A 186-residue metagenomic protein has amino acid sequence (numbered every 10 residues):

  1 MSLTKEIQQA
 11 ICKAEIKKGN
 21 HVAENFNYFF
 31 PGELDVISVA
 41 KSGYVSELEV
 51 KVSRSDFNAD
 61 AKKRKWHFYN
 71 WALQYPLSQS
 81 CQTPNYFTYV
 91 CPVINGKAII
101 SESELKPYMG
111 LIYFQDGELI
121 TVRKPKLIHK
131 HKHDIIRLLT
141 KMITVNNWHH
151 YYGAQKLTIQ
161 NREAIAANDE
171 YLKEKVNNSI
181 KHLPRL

Functional and structural regions predicted by a protein language model:
M1-G32, V39-K41: Acidic-basic catalytic patches of nuclease active cores, encompassing PD-(D/E)XK and other metal-cofactor nuclease
E6, P31-L34, Q79-Q82, Y86: Short, well-structured alpha-helical interface segments that form or flank functional binding sites
I11, F26-N27, V36-S38, Y75-S80 (+1 more regions): Short, flexible, glycine/charge-rich loop motifs used to bind or transfer phosphoryl groups or to couple energy/partner
K13, I99-L186: Non-catalytic C-terminal interaction segments of nucleic acid-processing enzymes
E15-K17, V39-S42, Q79-T83, L105: Flexible, charged surface loops at secondary-structure boundaries
L34-E47, K51-S53: Active-site beta-strand-loop-beta-strand hairpin of nuclease catalytic cores that positions key catalytic residues
K51-M109: Catalytic cores of nucleic-acid endonucleases
